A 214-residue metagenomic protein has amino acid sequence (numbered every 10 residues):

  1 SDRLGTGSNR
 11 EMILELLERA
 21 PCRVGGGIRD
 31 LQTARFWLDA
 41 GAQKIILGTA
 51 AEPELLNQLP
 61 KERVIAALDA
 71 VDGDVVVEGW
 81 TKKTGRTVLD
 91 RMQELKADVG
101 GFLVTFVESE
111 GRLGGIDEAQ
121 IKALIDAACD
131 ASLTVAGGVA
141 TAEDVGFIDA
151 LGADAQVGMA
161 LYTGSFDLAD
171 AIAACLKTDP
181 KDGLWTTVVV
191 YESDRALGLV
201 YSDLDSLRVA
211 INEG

Functional and structural regions predicted by a protein language model:
D2-T6, P53, D74, S109-G114 (+2 more regions): Short, small-residue-enriched loops and turns at beta-alpha junctions that line or gate enzyme active sites
G7-L14, T81-D90, G114-A123: Charged helix-capping and loop-helix junction motifs
E11-I45, L56, A119-A155: Catalytic cores of alpha/beta
P21, Q43-I46, R63-I65, D74 (+5 more regions): Structural motif
G26-I28, T49-A50, L68-A70, F106 (+2 more regions): A cross-domain feature marking catalytic cores of carbohydrate-active enzymes and several ubiquitous metabolic/repair
R35-E110: Conserved anion-binding
P53-A66, V145-C175: C-terminal helical cap(s) of enzyme catalytic domains, especially alpha/beta-barrels
A160, S165-G214: Flexible "arm" and connector segments at domain edges
